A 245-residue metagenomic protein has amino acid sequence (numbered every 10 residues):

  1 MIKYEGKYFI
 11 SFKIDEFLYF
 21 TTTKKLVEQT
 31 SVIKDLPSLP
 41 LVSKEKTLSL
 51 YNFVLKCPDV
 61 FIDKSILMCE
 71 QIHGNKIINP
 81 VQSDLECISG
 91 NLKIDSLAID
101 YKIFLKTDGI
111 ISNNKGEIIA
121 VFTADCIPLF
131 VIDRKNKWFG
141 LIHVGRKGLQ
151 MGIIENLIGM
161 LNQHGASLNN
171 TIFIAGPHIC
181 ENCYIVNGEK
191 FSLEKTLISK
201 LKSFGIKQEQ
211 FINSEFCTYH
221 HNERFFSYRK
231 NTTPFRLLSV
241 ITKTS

Functional and structural regions predicted by a protein language model:
M1-S245: Active-site microenvironment for binding and transforming phosphate-containing groups
